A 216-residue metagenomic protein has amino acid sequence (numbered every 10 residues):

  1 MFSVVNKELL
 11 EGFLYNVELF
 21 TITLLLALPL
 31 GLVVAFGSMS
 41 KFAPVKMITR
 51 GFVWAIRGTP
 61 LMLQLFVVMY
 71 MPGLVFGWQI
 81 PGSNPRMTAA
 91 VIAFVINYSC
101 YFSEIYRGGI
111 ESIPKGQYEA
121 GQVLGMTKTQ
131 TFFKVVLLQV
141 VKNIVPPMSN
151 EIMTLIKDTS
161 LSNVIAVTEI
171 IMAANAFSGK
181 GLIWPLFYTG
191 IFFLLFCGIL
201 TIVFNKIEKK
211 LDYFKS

Functional and structural regions predicted by a protein language model:
M1-S216: Transmembrane alpha-helices and adjacent helix-loop boundaries
